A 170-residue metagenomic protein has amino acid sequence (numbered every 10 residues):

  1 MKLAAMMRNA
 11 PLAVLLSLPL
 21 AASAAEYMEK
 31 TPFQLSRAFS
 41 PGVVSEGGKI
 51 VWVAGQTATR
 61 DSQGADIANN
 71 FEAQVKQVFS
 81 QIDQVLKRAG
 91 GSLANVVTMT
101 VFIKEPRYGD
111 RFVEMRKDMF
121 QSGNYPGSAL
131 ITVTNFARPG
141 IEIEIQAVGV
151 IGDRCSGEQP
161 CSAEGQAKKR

Functional and structural regions predicted by a protein language model:
M1-M7: N-terminal secretory signal peptides that target proteins for export/translocation
R8, A13-S80, Q84-A89, A94-V97 (+1 more regions): N-terminal presequence-like segments and the immediate start of the first folded domain
